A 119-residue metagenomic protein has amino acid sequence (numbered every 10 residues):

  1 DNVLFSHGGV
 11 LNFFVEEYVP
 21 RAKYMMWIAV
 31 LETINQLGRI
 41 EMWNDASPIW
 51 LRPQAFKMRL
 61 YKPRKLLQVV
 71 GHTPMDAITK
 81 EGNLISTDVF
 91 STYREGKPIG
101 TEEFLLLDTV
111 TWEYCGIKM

Functional and structural regions predicted by a protein language model:
D1-K62: Active-site-proximal loop/helix segment associated with metal-binding centers of metalloenzymes
I49, P53-G116: Conserved beta-sheet core of the metallophosphoesterase superfamily
